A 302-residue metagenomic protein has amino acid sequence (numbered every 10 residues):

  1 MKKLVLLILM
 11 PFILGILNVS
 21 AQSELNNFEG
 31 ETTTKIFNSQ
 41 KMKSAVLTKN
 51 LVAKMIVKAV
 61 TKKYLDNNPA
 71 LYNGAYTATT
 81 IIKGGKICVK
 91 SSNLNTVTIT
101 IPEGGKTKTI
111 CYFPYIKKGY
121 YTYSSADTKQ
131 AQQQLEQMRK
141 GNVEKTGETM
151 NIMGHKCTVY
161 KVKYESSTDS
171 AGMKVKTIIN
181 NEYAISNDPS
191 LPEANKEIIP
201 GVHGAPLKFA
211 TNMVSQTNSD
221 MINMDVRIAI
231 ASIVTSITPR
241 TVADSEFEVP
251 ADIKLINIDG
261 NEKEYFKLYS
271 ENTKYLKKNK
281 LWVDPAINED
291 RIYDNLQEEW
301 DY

Functional and structural regions predicted by a protein language model:
M1-K2: N-terminal secretory signal peptides that target proteins for export/translocation
L7-I16: Bacterial N-terminal signal peptides
I16-E24: Bacterial Sec-dependent signal peptides at the C-terminal "C-region" and cleavage site
S23-Y302: Extended soluble regions of mature proteins
